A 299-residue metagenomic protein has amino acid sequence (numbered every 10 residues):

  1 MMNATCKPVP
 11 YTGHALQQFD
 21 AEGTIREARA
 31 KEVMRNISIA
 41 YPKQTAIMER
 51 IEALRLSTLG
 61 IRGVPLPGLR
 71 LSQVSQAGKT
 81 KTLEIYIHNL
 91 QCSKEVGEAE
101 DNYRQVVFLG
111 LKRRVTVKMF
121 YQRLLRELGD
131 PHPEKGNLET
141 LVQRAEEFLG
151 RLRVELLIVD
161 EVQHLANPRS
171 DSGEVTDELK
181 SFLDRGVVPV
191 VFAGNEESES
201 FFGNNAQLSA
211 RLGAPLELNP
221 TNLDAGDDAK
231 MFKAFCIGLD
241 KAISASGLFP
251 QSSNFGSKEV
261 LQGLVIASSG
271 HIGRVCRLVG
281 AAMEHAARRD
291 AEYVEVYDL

Functional and structural regions predicted by a protein language model:
M1-A21, A225, K233-L299: C-terminal alpha-helical "lid" subdomain
M1-L66: A short, basic N-terminal segment
G63-I85: Walker A/P-loop nucleotide-binding motif
N89-E100, D130-H132: Post-Walker A helix-loop "phosphate-sensing" segment adjacent to the P-loop in P-loop NTPases
K94-K112: Conserved catalytic segments around the Walker B and adjacent sensor/switch elements of P-loop NTPase domains
V106-V107, L111-P133: Conserved NTP-binding/hydrolysis module of P-loop NTPases
F148-D171: Conserved P-loop NTPase "ATPase switch" module shared by AAA+ and STAND
A166-P168, T176-E259: The catalytic "switch" region of P-loop NTPases
